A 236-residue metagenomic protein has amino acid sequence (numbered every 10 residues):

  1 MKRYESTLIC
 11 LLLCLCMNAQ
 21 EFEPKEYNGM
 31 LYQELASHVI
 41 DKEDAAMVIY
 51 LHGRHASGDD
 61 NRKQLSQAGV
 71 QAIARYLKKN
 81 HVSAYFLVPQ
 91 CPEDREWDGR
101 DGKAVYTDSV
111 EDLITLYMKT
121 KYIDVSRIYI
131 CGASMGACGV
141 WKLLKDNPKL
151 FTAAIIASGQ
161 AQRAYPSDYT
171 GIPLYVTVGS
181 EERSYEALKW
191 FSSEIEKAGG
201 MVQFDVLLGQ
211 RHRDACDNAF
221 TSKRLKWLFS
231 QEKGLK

Functional and structural regions predicted by a protein language model:
Y4-L15: Sec-dependent N-terminal signal peptides
M17-M47, A84, C131-C138, I155 (+3 more regions): A domain-start/cap signature at the N-terminus of enzymes
M47, R54-T107: Active-site machinery of serine-nucleophile hydrolases
I49-G53, V178-G179: The conserved beta1-alpha1 loop
R95-S134: Gly/Ser-rich "nucleophile elbow"/oxyanion-hole loop immediately N-terminal to the catalytic nucleophile in hydrolases
K119-Y122, S126-T170: Primarily recognizes the serine-hydrolase "nucleophile elbow" in alpha/beta-hydrolase and SGNH/GDSL folds
A164-Y165, P173-K236: C-terminal catalytic histidine-bearing segment of alpha/beta-hydrolase fold enzymes
